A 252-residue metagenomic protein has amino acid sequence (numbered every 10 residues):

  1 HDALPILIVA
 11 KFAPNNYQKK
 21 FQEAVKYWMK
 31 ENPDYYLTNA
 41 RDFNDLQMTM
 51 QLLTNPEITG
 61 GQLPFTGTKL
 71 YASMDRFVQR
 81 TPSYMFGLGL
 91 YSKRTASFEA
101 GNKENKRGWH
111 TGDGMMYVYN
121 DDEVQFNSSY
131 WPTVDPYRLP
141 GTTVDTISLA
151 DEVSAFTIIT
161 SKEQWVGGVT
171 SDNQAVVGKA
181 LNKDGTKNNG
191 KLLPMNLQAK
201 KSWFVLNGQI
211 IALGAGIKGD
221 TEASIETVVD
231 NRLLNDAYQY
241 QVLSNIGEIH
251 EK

Functional and structural regions predicted by a protein language model:
A3-K252: Extended polysaccharide-engagement surfaces of secreted carbohydrate-active enzymes
